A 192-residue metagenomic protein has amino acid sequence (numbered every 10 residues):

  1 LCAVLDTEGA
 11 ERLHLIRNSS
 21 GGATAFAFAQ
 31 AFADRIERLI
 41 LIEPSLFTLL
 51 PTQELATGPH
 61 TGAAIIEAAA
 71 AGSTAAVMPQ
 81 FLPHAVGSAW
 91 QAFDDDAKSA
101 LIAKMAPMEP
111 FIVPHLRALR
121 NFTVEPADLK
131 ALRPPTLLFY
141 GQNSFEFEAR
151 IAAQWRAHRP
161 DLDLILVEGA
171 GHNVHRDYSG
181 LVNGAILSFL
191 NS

Functional and structural regions predicted by a protein language model:
L1-L13: Conserved acidic catalytic loop of the alpha/beta-hydrolase fold
G9-E11, D34, R133-P134, D161: Active-site acidic short loop of glycosyltransferases
A10-T52: Conserved hydrolase catalytic core segment
S45-G72: A catalytic-pocket lid/entrance helix-loop region that shapes and gates access to the active site across common
G62-A68, P79-Q91, P114-R120: Helix-loop "lid/cap" segments that line or gate small-molecule binding pockets
A100-E125: Hydrophobic, aromatic-rich cap/lid helix
A131-A170: Conserved loop-alpha-helix segment in the C-terminal half of the alpha/beta-hydrolase fold that carries the catalytic
V167-N183: Catalytic histidine-centered segment of alpha/beta-hydrolase-like enzymes
